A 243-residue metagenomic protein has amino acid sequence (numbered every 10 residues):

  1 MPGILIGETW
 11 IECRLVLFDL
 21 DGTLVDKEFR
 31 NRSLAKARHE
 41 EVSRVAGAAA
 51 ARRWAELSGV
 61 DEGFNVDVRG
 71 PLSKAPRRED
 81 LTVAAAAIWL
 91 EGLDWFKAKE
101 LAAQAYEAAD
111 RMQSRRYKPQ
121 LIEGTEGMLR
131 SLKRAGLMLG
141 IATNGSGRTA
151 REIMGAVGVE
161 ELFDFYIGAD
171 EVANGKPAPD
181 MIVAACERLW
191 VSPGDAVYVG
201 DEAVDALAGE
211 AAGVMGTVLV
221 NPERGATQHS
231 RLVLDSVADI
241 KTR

Functional and structural regions predicted by a protein language model:
M1-V16, E126-R134, S146-R243: Asp-based, Mg2+/Mn2+-dependent phosphohydrolase catalytic module
L5-E123, R134: N-terminal helical cap/lid subdomain that shapes the substrate entry/recognition surface in HAD-like hydrolases
L24, L139, Y198-V199: Conserved SAM-binding loop
L93, L137, V214: Short phosphate-binding/catalytic loops that engage adenosine nucleotides
